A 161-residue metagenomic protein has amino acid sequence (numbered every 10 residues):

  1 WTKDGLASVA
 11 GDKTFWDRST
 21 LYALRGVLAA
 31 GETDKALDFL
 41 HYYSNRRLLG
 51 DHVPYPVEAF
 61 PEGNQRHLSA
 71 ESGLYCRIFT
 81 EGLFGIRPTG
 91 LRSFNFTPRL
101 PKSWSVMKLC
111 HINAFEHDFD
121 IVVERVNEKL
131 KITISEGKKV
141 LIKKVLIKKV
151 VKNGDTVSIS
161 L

Functional and structural regions predicted by a protein language model:
W1-D12, R18, K139-K143, I147-N153: Proteins with a high burden of low-complexity, intrinsically disordered sequence enriched in S/T/G/P/A and R, requiring
K3-L21, R25-A30, F60-S72: Solvent-exposed loop and edge beta-strand segments that line ligand/cofactor-binding and catalytic clefts
D34-L161: Non-catalytic C-terminal accessory modules of carbohydrate-active enzymes
